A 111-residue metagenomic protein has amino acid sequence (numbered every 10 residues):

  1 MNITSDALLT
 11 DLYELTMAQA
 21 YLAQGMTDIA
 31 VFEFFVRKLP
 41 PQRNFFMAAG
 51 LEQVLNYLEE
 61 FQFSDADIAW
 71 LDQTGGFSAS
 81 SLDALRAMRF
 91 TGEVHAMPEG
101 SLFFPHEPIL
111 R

Functional and structural regions predicted by a protein language model:
M1-R111: Ordered alpha/beta subdomains of enzyme catalytic regions
